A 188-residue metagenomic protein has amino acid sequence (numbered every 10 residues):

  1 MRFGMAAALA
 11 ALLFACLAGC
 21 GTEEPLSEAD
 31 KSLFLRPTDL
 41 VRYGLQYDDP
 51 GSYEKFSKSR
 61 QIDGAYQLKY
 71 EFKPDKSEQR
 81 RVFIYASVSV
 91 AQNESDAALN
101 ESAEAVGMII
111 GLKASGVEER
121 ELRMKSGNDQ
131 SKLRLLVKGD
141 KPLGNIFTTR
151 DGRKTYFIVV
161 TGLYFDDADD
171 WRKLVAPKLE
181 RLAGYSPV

Functional and structural regions predicted by a protein language model:
M1-A18: Sec-dependent bacterial lipoprotein signal peptides
C20-E78, K113-G127, D170, L179-V188: N-terminal "mature-domain start" segment
A65-A103: A short acidic-to-branched-hydrophobic micro-motif
Q67-D75, P142-G152: Short, surface-exposed beta-strand/loop micro-motifs that present aromatic residues
D96, F165-D169: Extracytoplasmic/secreted cell-surface and envelope-processing proteins
M124-G144: Short, Gly/Ser/Thr-enriched beta-strand-loop segments that form substrate-interacting elements of hydrolase/peptidase
G127-Q130, T148-T155: Short, solvent-exposed coil/turn segments at beta-strand boundaries
R153-L163: Short, well-ordered beta-strand elements
